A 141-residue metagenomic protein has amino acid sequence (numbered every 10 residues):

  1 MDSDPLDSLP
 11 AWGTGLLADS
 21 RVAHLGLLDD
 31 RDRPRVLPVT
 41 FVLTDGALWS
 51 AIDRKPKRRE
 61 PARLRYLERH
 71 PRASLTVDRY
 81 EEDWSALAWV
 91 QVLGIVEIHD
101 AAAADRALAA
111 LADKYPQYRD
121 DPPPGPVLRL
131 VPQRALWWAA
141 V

Functional and structural regions predicted by a protein language model:
M1-S8, Y80-V141: Charged, gly/pro-rich active-site loop segments
M1-V22: Extreme N-terminal tail/first-helix region
P10, K57-P61: Structural motif corresponding to alpha-helix initiation and N-cap regions
A18-S20, R33-P34, W89, D121-P123: Short solvent-exposed loop/turn micro-motifs enriched in small/polar/acidic residues
S20-P56, L75-D78: Short beta-strand segments
R21, G46, P71, A88 (+1 more regions): A generic secondary-structure signal marking the coil-to-beta-strand transition
R21-V22, R72, P116, A135: Generic structural signal for secondary-structure transition and capping sites
